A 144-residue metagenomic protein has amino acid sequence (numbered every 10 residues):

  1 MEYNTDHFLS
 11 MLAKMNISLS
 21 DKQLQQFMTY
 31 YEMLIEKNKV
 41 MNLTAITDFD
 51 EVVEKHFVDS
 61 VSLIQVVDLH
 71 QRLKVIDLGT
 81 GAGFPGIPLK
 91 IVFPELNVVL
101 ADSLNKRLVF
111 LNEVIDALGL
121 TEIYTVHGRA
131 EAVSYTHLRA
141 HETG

Functional and structural regions predicted by a protein language model:
M1, Q23, F27, L104: Charged, low-complexity surface patches
H7-H70, D116-T121: Class I SAM-dependent transferase core
E36, L104-N105, A140: Generic N-terminal leader/processing signal
V61-Y135: Conserved SAM/SAH cofactor-binding pocket of Class I
H137-A140, G144: Single conserved hydrophobic/aromatic residue that forms the stacking wall/gate of nucleotide- or nucleobase-binding
